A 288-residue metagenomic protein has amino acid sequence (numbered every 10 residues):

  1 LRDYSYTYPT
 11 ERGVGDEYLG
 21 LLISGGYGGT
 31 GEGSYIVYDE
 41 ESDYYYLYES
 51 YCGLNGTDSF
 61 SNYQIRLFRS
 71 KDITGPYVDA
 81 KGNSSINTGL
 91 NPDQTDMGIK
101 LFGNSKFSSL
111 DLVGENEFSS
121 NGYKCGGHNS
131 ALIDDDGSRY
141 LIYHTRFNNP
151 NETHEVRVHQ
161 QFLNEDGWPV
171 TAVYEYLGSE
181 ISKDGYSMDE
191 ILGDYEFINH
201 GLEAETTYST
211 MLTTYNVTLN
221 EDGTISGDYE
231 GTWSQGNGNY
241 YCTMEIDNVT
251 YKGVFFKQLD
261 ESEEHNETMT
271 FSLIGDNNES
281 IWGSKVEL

Functional and structural regions predicted by a protein language model:
L1-L288: Carbohydrate-active catalytic/glycan-binding domains of CAZyme proteins, especially the secreted or lumenal ectodomains
